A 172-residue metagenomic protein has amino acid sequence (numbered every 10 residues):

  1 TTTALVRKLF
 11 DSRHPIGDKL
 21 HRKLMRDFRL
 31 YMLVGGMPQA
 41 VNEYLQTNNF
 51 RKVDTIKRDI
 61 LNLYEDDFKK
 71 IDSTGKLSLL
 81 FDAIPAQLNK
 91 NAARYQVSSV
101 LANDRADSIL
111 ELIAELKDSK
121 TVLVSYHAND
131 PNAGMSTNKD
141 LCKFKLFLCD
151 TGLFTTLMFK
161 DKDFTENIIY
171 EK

Functional and structural regions predicted by a protein language model:
T1-Q39: Amphipathic alpha-helical segments of the small helical/lid subdomains adjacent to P-loop NTPase cores
V41-K172: Accessory nucleic acid-recognition modules appended to NTPase machines
